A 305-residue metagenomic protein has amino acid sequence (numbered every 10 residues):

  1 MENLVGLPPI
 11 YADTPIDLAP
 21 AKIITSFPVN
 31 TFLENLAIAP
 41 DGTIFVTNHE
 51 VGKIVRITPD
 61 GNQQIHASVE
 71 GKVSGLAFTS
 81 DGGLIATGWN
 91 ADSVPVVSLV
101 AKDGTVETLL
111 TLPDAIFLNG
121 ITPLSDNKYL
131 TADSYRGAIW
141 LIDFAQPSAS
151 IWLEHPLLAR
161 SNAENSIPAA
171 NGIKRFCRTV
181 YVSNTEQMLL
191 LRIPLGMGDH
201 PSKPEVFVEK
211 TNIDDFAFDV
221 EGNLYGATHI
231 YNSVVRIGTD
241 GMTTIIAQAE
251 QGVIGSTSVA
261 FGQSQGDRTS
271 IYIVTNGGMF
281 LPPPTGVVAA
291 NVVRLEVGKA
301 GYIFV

Functional and structural regions predicted by a protein language model:
G6-N30, G61, V305: A short helix->beta-strand "capping" segment at the edge of beta-propeller domains
P20-F27, G61-A67, T105-T111, S148-E164 (+2 more regions): A short beta-strand motif characteristic of beta-propeller blades
S26-D41, H49, V69-V96, L112-L130 (+6 more regions): Beta-rich, blade/repeat-based domains predominating in secreted/periplasmic proteins but also intracellular
V46-A67: Beta-propeller domains
G52-V55, S93-V97, G137-W140, M188-L190 (+3 more regions): Structural signal for beta-propeller blades
I57-N62, V100-T105, D143-P147, P194-D199 (+2 more regions): Short loop/turn segments that connect beta-strands within beta-propeller blades
N171, V182-M188: Active-site rim beta-loop-alpha module in soluble metabolic enzymes
A260-V305: Blade-level signature of beta-propeller repeat domains, shared across WD40, Kelch, NHL, RCC1 and BNR/Asp-box propellers
